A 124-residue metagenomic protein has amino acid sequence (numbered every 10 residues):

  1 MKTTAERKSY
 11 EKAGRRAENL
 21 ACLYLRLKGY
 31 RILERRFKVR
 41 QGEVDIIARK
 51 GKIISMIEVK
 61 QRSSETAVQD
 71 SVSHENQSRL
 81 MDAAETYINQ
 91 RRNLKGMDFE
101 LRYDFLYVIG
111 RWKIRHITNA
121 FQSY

Functional and structural regions predicted by a protein language model:
M1-R35: Acidic-basic catalytic patches of nuclease active cores, encompassing PD-(D/E)XK and other metal-cofactor nuclease
K2, Q61-G110: Catalytic cores of nucleic-acid endonucleases
R35-K38, D104-L106: Short, solvent-exposed loop/turn elements at beta->coil junctions and helix N-caps that rim active or binding pockets
V39-G42, R111: Short acidic/glycine-enriched loop/turn segments that link adjacent beta-strands
V44-E65, L80: Conserved catalytic cores of phosphodiester-cleaving nucleases, focusing on short active-site segments
I53-S55, R102-D104, R115: Protein kinase-like catalytic core scaffold
I109-Y124: Short, C-terminally biased terminal segments at protein or domain edges
